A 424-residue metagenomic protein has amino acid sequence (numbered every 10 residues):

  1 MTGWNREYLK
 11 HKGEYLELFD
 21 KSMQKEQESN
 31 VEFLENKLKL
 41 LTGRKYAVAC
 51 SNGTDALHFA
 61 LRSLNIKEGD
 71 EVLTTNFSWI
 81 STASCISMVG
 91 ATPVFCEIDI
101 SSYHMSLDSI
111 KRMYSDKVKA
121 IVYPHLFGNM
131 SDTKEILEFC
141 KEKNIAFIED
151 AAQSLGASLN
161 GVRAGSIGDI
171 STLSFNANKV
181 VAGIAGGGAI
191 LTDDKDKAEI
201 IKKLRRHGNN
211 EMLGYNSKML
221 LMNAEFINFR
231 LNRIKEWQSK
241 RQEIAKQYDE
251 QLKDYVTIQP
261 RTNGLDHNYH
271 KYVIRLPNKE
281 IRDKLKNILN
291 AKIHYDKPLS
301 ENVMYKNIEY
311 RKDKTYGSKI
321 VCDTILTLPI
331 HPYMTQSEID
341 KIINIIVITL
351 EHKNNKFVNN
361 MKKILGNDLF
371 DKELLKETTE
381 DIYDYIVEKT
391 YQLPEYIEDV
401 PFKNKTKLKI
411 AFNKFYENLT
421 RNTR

Functional and structural regions predicted by a protein language model:
M1-S63, K67, M88-V89, Y114 (+5 more regions): Conserved PLP-binding active-site segment in aminotransferase class I/II-type PLP enzymes
S29-A47, D108, A120-P124, N129 (+3 more regions): PLP-dependent aminotransferase class I/II
H58-S115, A120: Conserved PLP-anchoring active-site segment centered on the Schiff-base-forming lysine
D70, N76-S78, E97-D99, A151 (+3 more regions): Nucleotide-sugar donor-binding loop of glycosyltransferases
S84-I86, F139, V180, M222: Hydrophobic/aromatic ligand-binding patch that stacks against planar heteroaromatic rings of cofactors or nucleotides
S101-G183, A189-L191: Active-site phosphate-binding strand-loop segment of PLP-dependent enzymes
I382-Y396: Acidic, low-complexity, intrinsically disordered interaction modules
